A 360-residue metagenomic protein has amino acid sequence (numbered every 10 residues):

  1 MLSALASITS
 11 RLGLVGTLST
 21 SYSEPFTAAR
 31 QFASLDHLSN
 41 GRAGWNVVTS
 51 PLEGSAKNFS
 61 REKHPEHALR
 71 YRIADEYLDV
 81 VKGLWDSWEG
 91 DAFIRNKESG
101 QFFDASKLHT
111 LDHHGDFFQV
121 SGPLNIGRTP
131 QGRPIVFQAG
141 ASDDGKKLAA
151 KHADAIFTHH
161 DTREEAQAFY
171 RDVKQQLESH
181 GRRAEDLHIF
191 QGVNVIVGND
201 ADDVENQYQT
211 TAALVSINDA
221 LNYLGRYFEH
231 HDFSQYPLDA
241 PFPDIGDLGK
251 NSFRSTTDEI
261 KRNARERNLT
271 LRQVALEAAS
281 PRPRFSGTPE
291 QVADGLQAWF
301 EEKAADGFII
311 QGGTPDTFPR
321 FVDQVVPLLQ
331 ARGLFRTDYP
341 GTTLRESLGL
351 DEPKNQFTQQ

Functional and structural regions predicted by a protein language model:
M1-Q360: N-terminal glycine-rich cofactor-binding segment that shapes the pocket for flavin-like pterin cofactors
